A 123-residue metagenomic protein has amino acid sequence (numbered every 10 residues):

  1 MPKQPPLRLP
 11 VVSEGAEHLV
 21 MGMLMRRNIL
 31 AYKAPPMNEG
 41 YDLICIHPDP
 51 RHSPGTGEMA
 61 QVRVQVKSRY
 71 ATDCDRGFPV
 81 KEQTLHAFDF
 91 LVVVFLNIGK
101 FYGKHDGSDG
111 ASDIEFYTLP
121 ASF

Functional and structural regions predicted by a protein language model:
M1-E39, I44-F123: Mixed-charge (Asp/Glu-Lys/Arg
